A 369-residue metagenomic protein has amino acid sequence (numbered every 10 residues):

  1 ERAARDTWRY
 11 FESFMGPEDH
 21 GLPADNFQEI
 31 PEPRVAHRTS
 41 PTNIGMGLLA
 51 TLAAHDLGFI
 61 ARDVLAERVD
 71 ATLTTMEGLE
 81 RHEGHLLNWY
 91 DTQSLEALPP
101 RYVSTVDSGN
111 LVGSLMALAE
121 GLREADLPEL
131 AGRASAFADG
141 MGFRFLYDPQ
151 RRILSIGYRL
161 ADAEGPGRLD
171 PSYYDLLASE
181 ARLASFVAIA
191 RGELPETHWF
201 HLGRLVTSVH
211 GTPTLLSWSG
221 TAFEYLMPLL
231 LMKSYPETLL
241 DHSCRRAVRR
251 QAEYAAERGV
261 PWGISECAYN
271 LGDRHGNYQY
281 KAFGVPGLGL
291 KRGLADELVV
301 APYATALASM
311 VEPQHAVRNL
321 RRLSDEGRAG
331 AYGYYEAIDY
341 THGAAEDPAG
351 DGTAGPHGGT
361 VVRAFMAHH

Functional and structural regions predicted by a protein language model:
E1-H369: Ser/Thr/Asn(+Pro)-rich, low-complexity disordered segments
